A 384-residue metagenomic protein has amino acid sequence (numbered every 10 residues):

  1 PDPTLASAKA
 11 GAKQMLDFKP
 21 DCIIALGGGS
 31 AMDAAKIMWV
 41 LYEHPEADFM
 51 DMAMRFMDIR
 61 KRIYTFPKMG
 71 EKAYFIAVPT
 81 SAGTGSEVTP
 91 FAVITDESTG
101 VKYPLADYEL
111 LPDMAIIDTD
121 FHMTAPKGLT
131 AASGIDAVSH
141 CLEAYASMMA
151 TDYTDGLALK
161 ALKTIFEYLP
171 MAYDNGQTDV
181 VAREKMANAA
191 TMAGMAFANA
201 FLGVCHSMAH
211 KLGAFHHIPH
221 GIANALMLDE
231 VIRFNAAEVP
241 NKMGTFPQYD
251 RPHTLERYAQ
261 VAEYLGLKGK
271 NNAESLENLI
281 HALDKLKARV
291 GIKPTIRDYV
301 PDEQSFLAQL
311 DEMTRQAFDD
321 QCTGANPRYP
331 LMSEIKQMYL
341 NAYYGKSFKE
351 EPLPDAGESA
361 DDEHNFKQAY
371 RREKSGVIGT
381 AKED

Functional and structural regions predicted by a protein language model:
P1-L5: Short beta->alpha junction loops
A6-K13, D17-D120: Glycine/threonine-rich beta-strand-loop-alpha-helix active-site module that forms ligand/phosphate-binding
K9-A12, K36-W39, I135-E143, L159-P170 (+9 more regions): Predominant activation on well-ordered alpha-helical scaffold segments within soluble catalytic domains
G83, T191-N224, D319-A325: Glycine-rich phosphate/pyrophosphate-binding beta-alpha loops
V88-A200: Carboxylate- and glycine-rich phosphate/diphosphate-binding segment that chelates Mg2+/Mn2+
M148-L157, A172-K185, A200-C205, M243 (+4 more regions): Flexible, glycine/charged-enriched surface loops at secondary-structure junctions
F215-I218, I222-F306, F348-K349, P354-A356 (+1 more regions): Gly/Pro-rich interdomain helix-loop hinge
S305-D384: Short, amphipathic C-terminal "tail helix"
